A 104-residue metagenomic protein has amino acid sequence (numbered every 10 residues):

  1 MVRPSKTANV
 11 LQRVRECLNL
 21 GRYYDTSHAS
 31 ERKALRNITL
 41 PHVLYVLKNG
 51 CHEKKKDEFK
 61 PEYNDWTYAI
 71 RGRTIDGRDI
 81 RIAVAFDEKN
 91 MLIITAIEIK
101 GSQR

Functional and structural regions predicted by a protein language model:
M1-R104: Ribonuclease/tRNase effector modules and their secretory precursors
